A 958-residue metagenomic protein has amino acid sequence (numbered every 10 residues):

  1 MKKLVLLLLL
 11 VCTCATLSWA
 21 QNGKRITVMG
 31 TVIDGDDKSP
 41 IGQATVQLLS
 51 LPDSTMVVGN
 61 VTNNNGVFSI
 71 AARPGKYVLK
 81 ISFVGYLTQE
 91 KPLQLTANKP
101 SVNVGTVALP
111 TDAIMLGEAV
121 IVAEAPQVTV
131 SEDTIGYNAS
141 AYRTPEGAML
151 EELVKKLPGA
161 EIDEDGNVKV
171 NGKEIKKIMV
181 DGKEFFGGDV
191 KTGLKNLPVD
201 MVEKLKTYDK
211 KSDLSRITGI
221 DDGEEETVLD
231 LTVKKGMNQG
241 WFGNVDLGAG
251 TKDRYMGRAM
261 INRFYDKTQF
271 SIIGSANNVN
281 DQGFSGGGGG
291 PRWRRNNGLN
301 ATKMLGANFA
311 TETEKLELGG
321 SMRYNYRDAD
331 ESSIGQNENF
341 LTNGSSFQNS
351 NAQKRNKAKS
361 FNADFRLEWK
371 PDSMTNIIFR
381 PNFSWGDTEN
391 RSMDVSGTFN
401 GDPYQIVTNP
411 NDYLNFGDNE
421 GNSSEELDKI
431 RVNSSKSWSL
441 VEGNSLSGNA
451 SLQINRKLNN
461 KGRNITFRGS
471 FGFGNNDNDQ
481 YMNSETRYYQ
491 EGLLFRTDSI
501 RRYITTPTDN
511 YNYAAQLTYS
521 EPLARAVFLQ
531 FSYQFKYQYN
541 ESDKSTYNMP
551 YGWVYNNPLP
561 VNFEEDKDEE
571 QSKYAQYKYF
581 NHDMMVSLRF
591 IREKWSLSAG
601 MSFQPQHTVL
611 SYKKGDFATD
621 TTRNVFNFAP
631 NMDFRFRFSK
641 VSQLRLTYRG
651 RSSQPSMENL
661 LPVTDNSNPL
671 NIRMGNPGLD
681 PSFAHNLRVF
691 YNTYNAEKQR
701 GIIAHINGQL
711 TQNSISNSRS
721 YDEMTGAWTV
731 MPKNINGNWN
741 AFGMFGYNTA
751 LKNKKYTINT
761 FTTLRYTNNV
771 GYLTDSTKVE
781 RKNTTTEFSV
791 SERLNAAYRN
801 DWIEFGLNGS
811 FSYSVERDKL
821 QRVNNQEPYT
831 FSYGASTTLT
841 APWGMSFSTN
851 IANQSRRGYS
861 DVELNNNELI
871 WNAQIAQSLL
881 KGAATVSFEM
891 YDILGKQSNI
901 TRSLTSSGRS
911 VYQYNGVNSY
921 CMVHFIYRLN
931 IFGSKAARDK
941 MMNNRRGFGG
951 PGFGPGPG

Functional and structural regions predicted by a protein language model:
I26-D34, G66, G105-V107: A short, amphipathic beta-strand motif
V28, D36-L51, P74, V130: Short, ordered, surface-exposed loop/turn motifs in non-cytosolic proteins
I33, Q47-L49, S82-Y86, S101-R143 (+5 more regions): Short, acidic, small-residue-rich periplasmic hinge/interaction motif at the N-terminus of Gram-negative outer-membrane
G35, T134-L157, K169-V170, V180-F185 (+2 more regions): Short, polar/charged loop or turn motifs at beta-strand boundaries
L51-V67: Short, acidic Ser/Thr/Gly-rich low-complexity loop/linker segments typical of extracellular and cell-surface proteins
P52-T55, V78-P92: A short, solvent-exposed loop/turn motif at the edges and junctions of modular extracellular/periplasmic domains
N167-S215, V228-K235, T268: Periplasmic plug
G188, K211-D253, K267-G958: Primarily recognizes Gram-negative and organellar outer-membrane beta-barrels
